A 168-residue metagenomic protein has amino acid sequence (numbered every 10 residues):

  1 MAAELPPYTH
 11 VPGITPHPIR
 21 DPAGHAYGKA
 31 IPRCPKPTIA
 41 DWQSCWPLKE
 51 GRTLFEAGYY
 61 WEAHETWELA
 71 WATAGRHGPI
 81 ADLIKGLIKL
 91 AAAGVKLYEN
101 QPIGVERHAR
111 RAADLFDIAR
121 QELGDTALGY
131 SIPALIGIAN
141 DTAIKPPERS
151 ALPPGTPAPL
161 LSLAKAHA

Functional and structural regions predicted by a protein language model:
M1-G75, I118-A168: N-terminal alpha-helical interaction modules that lie
Q43-S44, G78-K85: Residues that mark the junctions of alpha-helical repeat units in TPR/alpha-solenoid scaffolds
R52, L87, A92-G94: Residue-level recognition of tetratricopeptide repeat
W61, E65-E68, I88-A91, R110 (+1 more regions): Generic structural signal for well-ordered, non-membrane alpha-helices
H64-W67, I80-L83, I103: Short acidic alpha-helical/loop segments enriched in Asp/Glu that coordinate divalent cations
Q101-R120: TPR/TPR-like (Sel1-like) alpha-helical repeat modules
